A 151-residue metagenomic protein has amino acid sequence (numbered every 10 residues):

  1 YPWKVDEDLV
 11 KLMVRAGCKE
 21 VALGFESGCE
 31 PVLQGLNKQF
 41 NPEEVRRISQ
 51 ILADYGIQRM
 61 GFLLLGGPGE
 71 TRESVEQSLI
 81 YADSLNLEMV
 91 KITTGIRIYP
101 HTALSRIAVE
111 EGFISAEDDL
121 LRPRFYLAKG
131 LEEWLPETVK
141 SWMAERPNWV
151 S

Functional and structural regions predicted by a protein language model:
Y1-S151: A structural motif corresponding to the C-terminal lobe/cap of the Radical SAM core domain
